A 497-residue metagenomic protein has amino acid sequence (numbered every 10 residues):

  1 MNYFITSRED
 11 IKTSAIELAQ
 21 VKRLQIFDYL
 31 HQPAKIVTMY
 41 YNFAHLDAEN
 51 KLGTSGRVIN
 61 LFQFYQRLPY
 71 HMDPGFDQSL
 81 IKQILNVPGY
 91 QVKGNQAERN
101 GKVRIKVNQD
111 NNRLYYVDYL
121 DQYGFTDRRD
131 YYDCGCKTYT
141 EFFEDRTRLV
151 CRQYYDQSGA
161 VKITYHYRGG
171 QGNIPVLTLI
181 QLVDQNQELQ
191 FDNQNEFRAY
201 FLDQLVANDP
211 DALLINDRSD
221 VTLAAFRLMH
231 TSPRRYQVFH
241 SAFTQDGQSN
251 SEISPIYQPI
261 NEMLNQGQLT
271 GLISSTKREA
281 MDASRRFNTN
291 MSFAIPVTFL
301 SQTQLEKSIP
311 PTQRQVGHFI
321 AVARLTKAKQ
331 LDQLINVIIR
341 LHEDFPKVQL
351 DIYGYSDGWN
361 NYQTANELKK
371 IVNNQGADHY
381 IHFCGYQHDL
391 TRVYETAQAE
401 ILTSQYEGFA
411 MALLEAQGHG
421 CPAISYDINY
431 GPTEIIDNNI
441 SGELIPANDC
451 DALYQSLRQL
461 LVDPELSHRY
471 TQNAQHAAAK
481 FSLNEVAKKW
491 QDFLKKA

Functional and structural regions predicted by a protein language model:
F201-D209, A242-F243, N250-G271: Membrane-proximal helix-turn-helix segments that form the acceptor-binding/catalytic region of lipid-linked
P310-K329, I335-I338: Conserved donor-binding/catalytic core segment of Leloir-type glycosyltransferases
Q349-N366: Glycosyltransferase donor-sugar binding loop
A365-G385: Nucleotide-activated donor-binding/catalytic signature segment of Leloir-type glycosyltransferases, i.e., the conserved
Y386, Q405: Aromatic "clamp/platform" in nucleotide-sugar-dependent glycosyltransferases that forms part of the donor/acceptor
V393, Q459, L466-K480, K489-D492: A short, well-ordered alpha-helix in the C-terminal region of glycosyltransferases
P422-Y426: Short hydrophobic beta-strand element within catalytic cores of glycosyltransferases and related nucleotide-activated
D437-D451, R458-E465: Conserved acidic donor-binding segment of nucleotide-sugar-dependent glycosyltransferases
